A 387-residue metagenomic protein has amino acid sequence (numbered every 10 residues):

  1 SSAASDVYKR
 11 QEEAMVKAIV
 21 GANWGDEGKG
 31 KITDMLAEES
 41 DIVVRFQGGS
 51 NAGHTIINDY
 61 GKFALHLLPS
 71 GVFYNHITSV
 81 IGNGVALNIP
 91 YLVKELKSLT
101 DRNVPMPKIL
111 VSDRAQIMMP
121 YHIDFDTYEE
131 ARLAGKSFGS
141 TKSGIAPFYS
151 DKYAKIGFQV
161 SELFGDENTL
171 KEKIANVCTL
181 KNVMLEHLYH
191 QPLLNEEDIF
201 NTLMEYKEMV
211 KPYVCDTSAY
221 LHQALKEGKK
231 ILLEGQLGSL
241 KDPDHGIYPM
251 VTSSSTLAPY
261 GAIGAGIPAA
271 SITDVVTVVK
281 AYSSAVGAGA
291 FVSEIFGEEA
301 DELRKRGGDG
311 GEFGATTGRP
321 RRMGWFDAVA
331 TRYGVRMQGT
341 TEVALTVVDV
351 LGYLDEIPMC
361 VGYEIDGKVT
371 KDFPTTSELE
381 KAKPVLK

Functional and structural regions predicted by a protein language model:
S1-Y8: Short, small-residue-biased leader/transition segments that mark boundaries at the very start of proteins
E12-K387: Non-transmembrane, aqueous-exposed alpha-helical and coiled segments at domain scale
